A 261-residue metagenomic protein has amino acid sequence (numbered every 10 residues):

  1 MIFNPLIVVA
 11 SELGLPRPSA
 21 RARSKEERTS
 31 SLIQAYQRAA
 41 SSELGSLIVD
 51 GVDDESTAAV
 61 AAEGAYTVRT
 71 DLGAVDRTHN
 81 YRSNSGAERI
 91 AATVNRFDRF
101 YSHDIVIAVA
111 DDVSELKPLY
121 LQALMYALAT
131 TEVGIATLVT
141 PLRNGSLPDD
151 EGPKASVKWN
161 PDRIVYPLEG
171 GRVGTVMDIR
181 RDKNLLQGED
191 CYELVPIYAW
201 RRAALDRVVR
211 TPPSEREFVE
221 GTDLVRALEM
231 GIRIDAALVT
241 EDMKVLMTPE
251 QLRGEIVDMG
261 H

Functional and structural regions predicted by a protein language model:
M1-S19: N-terminal nucleotide-binding beta1-loop-alpha1 segment
I2-N4, Q37-I48: Short loop->beta transition adjacent to catalytic acidic/histidine clusters or analogous donor-positioning motifs
P5-V8, E189-H261: Conserved alpha/beta core of the MobA/IspD/sugar-nucleotide pyrophosphorylase nucleotidyltransferase superfamily
L15-A40: Short, well-formed alpha-helical segments that are part of the catalytic scaffolds of diverse glycosyltransferases
S42-T70: Acidic donor-binding segment of Leloir-type glycosyltransferases
L44, Y101-H103, T131-V133, I232: Short, high-confidence coil segments that cap the C-terminus of an alpha-helix and link into the following beta-strand
V60-V109, S114-L116, Q122-A123: Short phosphate-binding loop-to-helix
L116-S214: Conserved core of the sugar-phosphate nucleotidyltransferase
